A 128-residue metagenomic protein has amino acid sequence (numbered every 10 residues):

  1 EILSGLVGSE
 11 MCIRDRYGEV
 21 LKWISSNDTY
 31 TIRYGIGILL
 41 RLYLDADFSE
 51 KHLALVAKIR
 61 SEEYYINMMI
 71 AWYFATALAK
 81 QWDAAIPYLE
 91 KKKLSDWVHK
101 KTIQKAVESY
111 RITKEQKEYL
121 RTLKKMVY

Functional and structural regions predicted by a protein language model:
E1-G8, C12-I13: Single conserved hydrophobic/aromatic residue that forms the stacking wall/gate of nucleotide- or nucleobase-binding
S9, L39, F74, I103-V107: Hydrophobic core/packing positions within alpha-helical solenoid repeats
R14-K22, A46-A57, K80-E90, E115-E118: Amphipathic alpha-helical scaffolding segments comprising HEAT/armadillo-like alpha-solenoid repeats
S25-I36: HEAT-repeat alpha-solenoid elements in large eukaryotic scaffold proteins
I32, N67, H99-K100: Residue-level detector of extended alpha-helical repeat arrays and alpha-solenoid scaffolds
G35-G37, A71, I86, I103-Q104: Hydrophobic core positions within HEAT/HEAT-like alpha-solenoid repeats
D83, P87-Y128: Eukaryotic acidic, Ser/Thr-rich intrinsically disordered low-complexity regions
